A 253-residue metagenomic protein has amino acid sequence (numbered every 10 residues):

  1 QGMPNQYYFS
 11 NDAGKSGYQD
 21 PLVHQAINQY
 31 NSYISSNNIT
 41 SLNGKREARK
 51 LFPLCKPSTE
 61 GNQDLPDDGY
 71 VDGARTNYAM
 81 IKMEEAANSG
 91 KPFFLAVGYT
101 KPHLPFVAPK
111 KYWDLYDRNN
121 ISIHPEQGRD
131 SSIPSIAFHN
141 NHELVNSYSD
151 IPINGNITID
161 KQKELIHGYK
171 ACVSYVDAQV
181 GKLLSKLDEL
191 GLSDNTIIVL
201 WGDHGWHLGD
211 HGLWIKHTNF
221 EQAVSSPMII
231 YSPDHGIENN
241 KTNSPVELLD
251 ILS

Functional and structural regions predicted by a protein language model:
Q1-L65: Catalytic-site neighborhoods of secreted/periplasmic enzymes that process anionic sulfate/phosphate groups
G2-Y30, K101-F138, N219: Aromatic- and acidic-residue-enriched segments that line the glycan-binding/catalytic groove of carbohydrate-active
G17-V23, H204-D210, D250: C-terminal cap/loop subdomain of S1 sulfatases and analogous C-terminal strand-loop tails that border
L51-P66, V145-H167, Y231-G236: Short glycine/proline-rich turn/loop motifs
Y70-A87, I123, I153-T196, H235: A long, amphipathic alpha-helix that forms part of the scaffold/cap immediately adjacent to metal-dependent active
I81-Q127, S149-E164, H207: Active-site His/acidic residue clusters
P92-Y99, Y169, V173-V176, V180 (+3 more regions): Beta-strand elements within well-structured catalytic alpha/beta cores of enzymes that handle phosphate/sulfate esters
P105-K110, S185-T242, E247: Histidine-centered active-site microenvironments of extracellular/periplasmic hydrolases and transferases
